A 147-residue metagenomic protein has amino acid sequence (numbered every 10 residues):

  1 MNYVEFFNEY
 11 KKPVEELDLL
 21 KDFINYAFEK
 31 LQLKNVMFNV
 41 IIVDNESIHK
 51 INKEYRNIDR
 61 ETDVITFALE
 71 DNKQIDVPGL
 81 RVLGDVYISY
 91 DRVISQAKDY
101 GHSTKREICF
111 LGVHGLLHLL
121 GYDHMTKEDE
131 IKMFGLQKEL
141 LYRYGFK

Functional and structural regions predicted by a protein language model:
M1-C109, L120-K147: An acidic/histidine-cluster motif and surrounding catalytic segment that typifies divalent-metal-assisted enzyme active
L117: Periplasmic solute-binding protein
